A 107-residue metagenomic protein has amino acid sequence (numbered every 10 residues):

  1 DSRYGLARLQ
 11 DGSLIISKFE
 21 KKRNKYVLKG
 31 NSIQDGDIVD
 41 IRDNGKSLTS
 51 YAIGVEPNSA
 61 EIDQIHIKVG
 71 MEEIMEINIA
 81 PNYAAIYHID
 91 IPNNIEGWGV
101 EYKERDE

Functional and structural regions predicted by a protein language model:
D1-F19: Exposed beta-strand-loop-beta-strand "reactive/processing" segments of non-cytosolic proteins
D1-S2, L48-T49, P81-Y83: Short acidic/glycine-enriched loop/turn segments that link adjacent beta-strands
L9, E20-K22, I33, V69 (+1 more regions): Acidic surface patches and DE-rich sequence motifs
G12, P57-D63, N93-I95: Short proline/glycine-enriched turn/loop motifs at strand-loop junctions of beta-rich domains
S17-E20, K29-S32, E76-I79, E107: Short amphipathic beta-strand/extended segments with alternating polar/hydrophobic composition
R23-N24, K29-A52: Extracellular ectodomain segments of secreted/surface proteins
L48-G70: Surface-exposed, polar helix/loop patches in the mature regions of secreted/periplasmic/lumenal proteins that form
Q64-E107: Ser/Thr-rich low-complexity repeats and stalk/linker segments
